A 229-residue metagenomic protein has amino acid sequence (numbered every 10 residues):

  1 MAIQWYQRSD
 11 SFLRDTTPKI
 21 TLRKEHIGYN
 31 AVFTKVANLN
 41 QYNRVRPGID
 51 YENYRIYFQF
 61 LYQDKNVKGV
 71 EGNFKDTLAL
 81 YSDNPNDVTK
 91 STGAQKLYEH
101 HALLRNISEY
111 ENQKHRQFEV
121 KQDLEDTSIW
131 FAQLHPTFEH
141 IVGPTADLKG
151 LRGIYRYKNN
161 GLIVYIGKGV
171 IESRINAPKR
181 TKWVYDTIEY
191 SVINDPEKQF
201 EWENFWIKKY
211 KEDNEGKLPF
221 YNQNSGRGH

Functional and structural regions predicted by a protein language model:
M1-K19, K35-Q59, Y110-Q122: A short beta-strand-loop micro-motif that forms or neighbors metal/cofactor- and ligand-binding patches at active-site
K24-N38, D83-N106: Short beta-strand-centered segments at strand-helix junctions
I27-Y29, N53-Q63, W130-A132: Short, structured motif recognition centered on aromatic/hydrophobic residues
V32-N43, E172-R180, N204: Short active-site loop/helix that positions an aromatic residue
S82-D83, I163-I166, D186-N194: A short, exposed loop/beta-hairpin motif centered on an aromatic-Gly-Thr core
H100-F131: Short, compact, well-ordered microdomains
A132-A177, K198-W202, H229: GIY-YIG nuclease catalytic motif and its immediate N-terminal context
E212-G228: Coupling/hinge elements of helicase-like and P-loop NTPase modules
